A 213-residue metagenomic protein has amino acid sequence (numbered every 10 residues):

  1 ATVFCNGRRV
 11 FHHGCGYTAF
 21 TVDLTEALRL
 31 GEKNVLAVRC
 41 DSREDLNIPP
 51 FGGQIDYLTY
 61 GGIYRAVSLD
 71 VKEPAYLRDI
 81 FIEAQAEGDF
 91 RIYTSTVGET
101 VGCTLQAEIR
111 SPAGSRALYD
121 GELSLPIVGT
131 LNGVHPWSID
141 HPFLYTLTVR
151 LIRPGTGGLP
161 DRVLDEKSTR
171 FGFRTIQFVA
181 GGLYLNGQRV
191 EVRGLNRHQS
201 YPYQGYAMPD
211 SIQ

Functional and structural regions predicted by a protein language model:
A1-Q213: Secreted/periplasmic carbohydrate-active enzymes, especially glycoside hydrolases
